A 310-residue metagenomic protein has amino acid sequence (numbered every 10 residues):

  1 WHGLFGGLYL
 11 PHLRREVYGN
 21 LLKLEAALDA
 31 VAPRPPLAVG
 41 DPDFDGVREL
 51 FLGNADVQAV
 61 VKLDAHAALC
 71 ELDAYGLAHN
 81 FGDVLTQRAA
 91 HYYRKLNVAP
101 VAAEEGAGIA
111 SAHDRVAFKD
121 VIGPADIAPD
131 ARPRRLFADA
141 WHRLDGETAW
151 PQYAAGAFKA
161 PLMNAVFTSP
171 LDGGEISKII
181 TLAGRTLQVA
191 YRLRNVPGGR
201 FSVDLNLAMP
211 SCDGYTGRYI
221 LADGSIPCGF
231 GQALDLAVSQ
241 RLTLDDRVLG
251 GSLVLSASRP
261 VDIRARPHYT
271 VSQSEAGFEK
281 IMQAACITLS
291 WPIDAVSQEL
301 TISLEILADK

Functional and structural regions predicted by a protein language model:
W1, A32, P36-D41, A154-E175 (+2 more regions): Beta-strand-rich recognition/accessory modules
W1-A67, E71, G76-D126: Histidine-centered catalytic/metal-binding microenvironments
L28-V47, P124, P133-N164: N-terminal accessory segment at the very beginning of proteins
R48-L50, K178, L242: Residue-level detector of beta-strand structural context in well-folded domains
G53-A55, K62-D64, Y75, T168-P170 (+3 more regions): Structured loops at beta-to-helix junctions and adjacent beta-edge loops in soluble globular domains
V57-A59, I176, P227: Short, isolated positions in well-ordered beta-strands
H66, E71-L77, T86-R88, G174 (+2 more regions): Acidic (Asp/Glu-rich), glycine- and aromatic
A90, L96-H142, A222-E299: A contiguous, surface-exposed recognition patch within enzymatic or periplasmic domains that forms
